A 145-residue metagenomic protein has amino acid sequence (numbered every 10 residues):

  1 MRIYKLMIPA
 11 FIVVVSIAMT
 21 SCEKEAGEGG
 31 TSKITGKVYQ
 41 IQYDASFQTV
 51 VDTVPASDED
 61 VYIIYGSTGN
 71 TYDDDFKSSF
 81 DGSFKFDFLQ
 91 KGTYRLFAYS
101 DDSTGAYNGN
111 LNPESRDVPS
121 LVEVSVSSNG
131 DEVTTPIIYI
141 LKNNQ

Functional and structural regions predicted by a protein language model:
M1-S21: Sec-dependent bacterial lipoprotein signal peptides
V15-Q42: Bacterial Sec-dependent N-terminal signal peptides
K37-P55: Structural motif
T53-D75: Short amphipathic beta-strand segments in non-cytosolic proteins
S79-F88: Short, surface-exposed beta-strand/beta-hairpin micro-motifs centered on an aromatic residue
G92-A98: A short tyrosine-centered beta-strand micro-motif
D101-T134: Structured interaction patches on ligand/partner-binding surfaces of diverse proteins
T134-Q145: Conserved "repeat-terminator" motif of extracellular CCP/Sushi domains
